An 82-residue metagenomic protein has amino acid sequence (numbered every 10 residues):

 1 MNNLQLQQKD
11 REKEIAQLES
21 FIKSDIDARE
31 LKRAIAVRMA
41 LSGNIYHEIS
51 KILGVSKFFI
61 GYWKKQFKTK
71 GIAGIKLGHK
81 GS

Functional and structural regions predicted by a protein language model:
M1-S82: Short, basic alpha-helical/linker "hinge" immediately adjacent to a nucleic-acid-recognition surface
